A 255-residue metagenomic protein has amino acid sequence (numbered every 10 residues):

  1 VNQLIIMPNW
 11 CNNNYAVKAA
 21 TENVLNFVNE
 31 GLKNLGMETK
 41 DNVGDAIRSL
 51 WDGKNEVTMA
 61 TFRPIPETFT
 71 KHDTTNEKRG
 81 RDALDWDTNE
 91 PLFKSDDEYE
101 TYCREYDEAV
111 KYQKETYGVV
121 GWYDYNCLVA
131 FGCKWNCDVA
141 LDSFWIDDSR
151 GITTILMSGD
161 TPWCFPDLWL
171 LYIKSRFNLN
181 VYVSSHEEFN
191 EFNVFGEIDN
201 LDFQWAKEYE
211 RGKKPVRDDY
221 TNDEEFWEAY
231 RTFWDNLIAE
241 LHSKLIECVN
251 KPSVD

Functional and structural regions predicted by a protein language model:
L4-D255: Intrinsic low-complexity, intrinsically disordered or marginally ordered coil/linker segments
